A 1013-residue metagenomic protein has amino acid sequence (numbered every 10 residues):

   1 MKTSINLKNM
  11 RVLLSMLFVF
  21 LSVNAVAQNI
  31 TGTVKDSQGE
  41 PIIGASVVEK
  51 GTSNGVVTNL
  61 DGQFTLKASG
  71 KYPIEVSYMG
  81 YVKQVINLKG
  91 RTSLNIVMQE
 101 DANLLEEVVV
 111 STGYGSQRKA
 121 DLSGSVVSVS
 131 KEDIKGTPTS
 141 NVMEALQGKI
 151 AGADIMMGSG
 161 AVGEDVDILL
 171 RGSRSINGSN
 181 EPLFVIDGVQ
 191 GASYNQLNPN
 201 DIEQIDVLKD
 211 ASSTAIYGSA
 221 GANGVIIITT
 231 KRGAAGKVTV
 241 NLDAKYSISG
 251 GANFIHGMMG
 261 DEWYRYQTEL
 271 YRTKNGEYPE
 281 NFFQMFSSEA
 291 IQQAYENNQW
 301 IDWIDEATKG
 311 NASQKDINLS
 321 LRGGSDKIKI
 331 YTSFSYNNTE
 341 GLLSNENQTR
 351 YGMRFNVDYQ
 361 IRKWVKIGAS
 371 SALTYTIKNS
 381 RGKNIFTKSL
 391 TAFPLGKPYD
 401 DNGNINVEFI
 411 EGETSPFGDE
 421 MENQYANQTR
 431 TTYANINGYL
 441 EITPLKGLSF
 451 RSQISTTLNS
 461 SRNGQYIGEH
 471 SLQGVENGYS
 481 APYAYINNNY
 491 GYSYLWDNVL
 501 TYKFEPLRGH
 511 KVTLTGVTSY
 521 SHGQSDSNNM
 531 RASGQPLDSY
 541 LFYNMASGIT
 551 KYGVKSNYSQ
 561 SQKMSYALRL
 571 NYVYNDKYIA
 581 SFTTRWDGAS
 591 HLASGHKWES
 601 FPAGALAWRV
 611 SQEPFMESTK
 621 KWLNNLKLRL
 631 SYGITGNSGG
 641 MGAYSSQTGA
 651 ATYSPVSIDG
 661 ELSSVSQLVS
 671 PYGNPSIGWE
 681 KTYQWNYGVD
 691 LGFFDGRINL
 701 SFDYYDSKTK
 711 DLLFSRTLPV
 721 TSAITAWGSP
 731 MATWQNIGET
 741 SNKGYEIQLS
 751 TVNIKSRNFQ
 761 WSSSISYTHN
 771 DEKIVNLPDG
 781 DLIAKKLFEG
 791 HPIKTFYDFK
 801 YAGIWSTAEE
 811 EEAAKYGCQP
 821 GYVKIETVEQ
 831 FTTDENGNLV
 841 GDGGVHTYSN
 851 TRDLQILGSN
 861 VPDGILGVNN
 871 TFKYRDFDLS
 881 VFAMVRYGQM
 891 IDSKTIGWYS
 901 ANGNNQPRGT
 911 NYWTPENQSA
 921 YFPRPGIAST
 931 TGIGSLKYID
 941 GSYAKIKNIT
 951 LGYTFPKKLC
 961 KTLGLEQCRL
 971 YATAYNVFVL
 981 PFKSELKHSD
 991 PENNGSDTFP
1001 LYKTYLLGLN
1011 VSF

Functional and structural regions predicted by a protein language model:
M1-N29: Cleavable N-terminal targeting peptides that direct proteins into the secretory/outer-membrane pathway or into
V26, G115-L169, S173-L183, G191-Y194 (+11 more regions): Membrane-proximal, glycine/serine-rich, low-complexity loop/turn segments characteristic of large bacterial
K35-G51, P73-V82, K89-K135, M143 (+2 more regions): Short, acidic, small-residue-rich periplasmic hinge/interaction motif at the N-terminus of Gram-negative outer-membrane
S53-Q63: Short, acidic Ser/Thr/Gly-rich low-complexity loop/linker segments typical of extracellular and cell-surface proteins
D61-K67, K83, S93-L94: Short, surface-exposed beta-strand/beta-hairpin micro-motifs centered on an aromatic residue
I134, E181, D187, K315 (+8 more regions): Extracellular/periplasmic, surface-exposed regions of secreted and cell-surface proteins
N241-E296, N529, Q735, V752-N860: Conserved small-residue
E277, A294, A589, S806 (+1 more regions): Extracytoplasmic gating/loop element in the C-terminal half of outer-membrane beta-barrel translocons and assembly
